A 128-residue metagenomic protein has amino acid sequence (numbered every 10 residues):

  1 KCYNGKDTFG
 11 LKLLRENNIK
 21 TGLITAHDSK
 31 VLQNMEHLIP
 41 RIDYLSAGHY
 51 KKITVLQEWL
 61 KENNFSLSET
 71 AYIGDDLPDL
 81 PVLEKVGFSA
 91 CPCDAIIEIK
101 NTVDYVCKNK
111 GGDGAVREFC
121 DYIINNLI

Functional and structural regions predicted by a protein language model:
K1-K20: Active-site neighborhood of HAD-like aspartate-dependent phosphohydrolases
N4-T8, A26, Y50: Alpha-helix initiation and capping sites
E16-K20, D28-I128: C-terminal cap/substrate-recognition subdomain and adjoining C-terminal extension of metal-dependent phosphatase-like
